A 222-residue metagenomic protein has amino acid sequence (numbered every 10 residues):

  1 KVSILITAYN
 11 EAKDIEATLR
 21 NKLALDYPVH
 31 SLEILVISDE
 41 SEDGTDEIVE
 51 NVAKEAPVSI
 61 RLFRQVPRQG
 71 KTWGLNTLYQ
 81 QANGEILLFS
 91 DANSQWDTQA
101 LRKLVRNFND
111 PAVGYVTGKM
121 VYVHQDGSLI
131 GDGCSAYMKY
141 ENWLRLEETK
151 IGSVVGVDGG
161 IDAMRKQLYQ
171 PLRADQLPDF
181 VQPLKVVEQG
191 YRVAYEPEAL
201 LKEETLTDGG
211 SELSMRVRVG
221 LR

Functional and structural regions predicted by a protein language model:
K1-R20: N-proximal low-complexity "stem/linker" segments adjacent to membrane-targeting elements
V2-S3, E33, V181: Cell-envelope/extracellular polymer assembly enzymes that use nucleotide-activated donors
K13-A17, S31, D43-V52, L62 (+1 more regions): Acidic helix N-cap motif at the loop->helix transition within catalytic regions of sugar-transfer enzymes
R20-S31: Short, acidic, metal-binding catalytic loop of nucleotide-sugar glycosyltransferases
S38-E47, P67-Q69, S94: A conserved acidic beta->alpha catalytic loop
A53, P57, F63-R64, T72-G74 (+3 more regions): Long helical/loop segments within the catalytic core of UDP-sugar-dependent glycosyltransferases, especially the large
L87: Short aromatic/hydrophobic "clamp" motif used to bind/position activated sugar donors
F108-Y140, A174, P178-R222: Catalytic donor/gating beta->alpha subdomain of glycosyltransferases that bind UDP-sugars
